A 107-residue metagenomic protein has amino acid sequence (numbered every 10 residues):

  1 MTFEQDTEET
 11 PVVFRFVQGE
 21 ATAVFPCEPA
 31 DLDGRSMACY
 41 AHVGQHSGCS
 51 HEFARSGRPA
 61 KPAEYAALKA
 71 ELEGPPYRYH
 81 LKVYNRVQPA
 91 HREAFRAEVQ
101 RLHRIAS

Functional and structural regions predicted by a protein language model:
T2-D6: Negatively charged, low-complexity tracts enriched in Asp/Glu with abundant Ser/Thr
T7-P11, D33-R35: A short, compositionally biased
E9-G19: A short beta-strand micro-motif
E9-T10, Y40, R96, L102: Low-complexity, intrinsically disordered short peptide segments enriched in small/polar/basic residues
V13-R15, V24, C39, R78: Intrinsically disordered, low-complexity N-terminal regions enriched in serine/proline/glycine with scattered basic
G19-C27: N-terminal recruitment modules of adaptor/scaffold proteins
P26-A66: Acidic, low-complexity, intrinsically disordered interaction modules
E52-S107: Mixed-charge, Lys/Arg-enriched low-complexity segments
